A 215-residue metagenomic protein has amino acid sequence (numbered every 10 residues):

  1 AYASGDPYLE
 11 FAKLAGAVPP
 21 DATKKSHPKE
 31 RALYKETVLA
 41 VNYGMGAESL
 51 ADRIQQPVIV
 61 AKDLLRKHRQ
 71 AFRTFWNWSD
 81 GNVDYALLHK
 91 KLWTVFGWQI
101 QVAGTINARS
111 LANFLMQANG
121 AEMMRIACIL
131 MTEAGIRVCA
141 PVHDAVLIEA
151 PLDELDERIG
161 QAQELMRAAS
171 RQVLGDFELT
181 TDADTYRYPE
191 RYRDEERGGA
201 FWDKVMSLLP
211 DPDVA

Functional and structural regions predicted by a protein language model:
A1-A215: Conserved catalytic core of nucleotide polymerization and phosphodiester-bond processing enzymes
